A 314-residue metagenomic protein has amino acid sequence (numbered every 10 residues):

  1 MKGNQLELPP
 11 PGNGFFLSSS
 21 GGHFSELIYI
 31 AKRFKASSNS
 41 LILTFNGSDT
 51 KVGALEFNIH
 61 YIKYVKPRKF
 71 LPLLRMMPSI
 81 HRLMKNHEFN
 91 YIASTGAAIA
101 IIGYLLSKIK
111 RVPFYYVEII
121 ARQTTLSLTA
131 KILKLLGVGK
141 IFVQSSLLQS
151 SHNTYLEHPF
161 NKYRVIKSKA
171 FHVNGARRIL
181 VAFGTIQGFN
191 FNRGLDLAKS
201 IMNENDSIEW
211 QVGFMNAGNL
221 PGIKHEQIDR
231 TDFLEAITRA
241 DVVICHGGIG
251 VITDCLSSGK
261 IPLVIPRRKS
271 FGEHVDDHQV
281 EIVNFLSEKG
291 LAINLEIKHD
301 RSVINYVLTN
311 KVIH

Functional and structural regions predicted by a protein language model:
M1-H314: Nucleotide-activated sugar donor-binding and catalytic core shared by glycosyltransferases and related lipid-linked
